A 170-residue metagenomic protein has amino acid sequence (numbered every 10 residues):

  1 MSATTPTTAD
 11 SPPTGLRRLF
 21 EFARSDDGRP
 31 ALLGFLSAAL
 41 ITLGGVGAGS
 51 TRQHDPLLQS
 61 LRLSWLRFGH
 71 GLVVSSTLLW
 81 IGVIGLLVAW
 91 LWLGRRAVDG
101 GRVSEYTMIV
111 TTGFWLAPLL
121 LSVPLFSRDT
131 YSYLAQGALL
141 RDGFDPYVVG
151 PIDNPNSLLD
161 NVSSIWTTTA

Functional and structural regions predicted by a protein language model:
M1-L40, L57-P118: Start-transfer (signal-anchor) and selected internal transmembrane alpha helices of multi-pass inner/ER membrane
G44-L58, L120-S132: Helix-to-loop transition at the C-terminal end of transmembrane segments
G101-A170: Intramembrane catalytic core of multi-pass membrane enzymes that act on lipidic substrates
